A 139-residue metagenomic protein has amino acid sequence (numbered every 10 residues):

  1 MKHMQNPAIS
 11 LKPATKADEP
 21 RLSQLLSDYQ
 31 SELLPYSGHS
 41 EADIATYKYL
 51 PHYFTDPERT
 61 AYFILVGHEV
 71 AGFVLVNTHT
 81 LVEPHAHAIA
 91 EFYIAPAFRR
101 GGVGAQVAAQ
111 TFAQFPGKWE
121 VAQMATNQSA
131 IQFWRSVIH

Functional and structural regions predicted by a protein language model:
I9-Q24: A short beta-loop-alpha structural element at the N-terminal edge of CoA-dependent acyl/N-acetyltransferase catalytic
Q24-S40, Y53: Helix-loop element at the rim of GNAT/NAT acetyltransferase active sites that forms part of the acceptor-substrate
H39-F63: Active-site rim helix/loop that mediates acceptor-substrate recognition in acyltransferases
F63, E69-T78, A88: Conserved beta-strand in the GNAT
P84-P96, A122: Conserved acetyl-CoA binding element of GNAT-fold acetyltransferases
I94, R100-A113: Conserved acetyl-CoA-binding loop-helix of GNAT-fold acetyltransferases
F112, R135-H139: Conserved acetyl-CoA-binding loop of GNAT-fold acetyltransferases
E120-R135: Conserved beta-strand-loop-alpha-helix junction that forms the acyl-donor binding cleft
